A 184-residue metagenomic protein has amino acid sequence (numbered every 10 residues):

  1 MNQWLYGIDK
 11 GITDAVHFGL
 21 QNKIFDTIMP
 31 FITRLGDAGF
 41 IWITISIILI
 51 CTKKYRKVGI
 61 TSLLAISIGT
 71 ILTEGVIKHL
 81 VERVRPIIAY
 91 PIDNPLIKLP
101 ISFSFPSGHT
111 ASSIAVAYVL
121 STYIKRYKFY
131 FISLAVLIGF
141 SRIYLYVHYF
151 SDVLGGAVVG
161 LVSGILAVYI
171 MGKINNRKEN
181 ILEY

Functional and structural regions predicted by a protein language model:
M1-F40, E74-I101, L182-Y184: N-terminal transmembrane-helix/juxtamembrane module of multi-pass inner/ER membrane proteins
I24, K54-G59, I124-Y130: Membrane-helix interface segments
T27, G59, A115: Short, conserved clusters of charged catalytic residues that mark active-site and nucleotide-handling motifs
D37, T52-K53, V81-E82, Y146-Y149: Short helix-capping/hinge motifs at transmembrane helix termini and TM-loop junctions
I45, D93-Y184: Membrane-embedded catalytic cores of phosphoryl/pyrophosphoryl-handling enzymes
I45-I71: Interfacial segments of alpha-helical transmembrane regions
T61, A65-T70, E74, G156 (+2 more regions): Alpha-helical transmembrane segments in multi-pass membrane proteins
L64-L80, F129-R142: Small-polar-interrupted transmembrane alpha-helices in polytopic inner-membrane proteins
